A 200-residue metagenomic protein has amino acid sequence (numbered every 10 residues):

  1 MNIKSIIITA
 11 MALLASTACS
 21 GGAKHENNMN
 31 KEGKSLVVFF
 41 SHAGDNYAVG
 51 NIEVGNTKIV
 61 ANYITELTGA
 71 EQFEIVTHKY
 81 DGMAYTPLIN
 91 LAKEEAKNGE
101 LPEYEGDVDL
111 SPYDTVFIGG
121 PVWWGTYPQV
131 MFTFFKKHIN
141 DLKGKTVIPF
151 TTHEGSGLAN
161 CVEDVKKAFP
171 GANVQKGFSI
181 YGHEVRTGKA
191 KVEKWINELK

Functional and structural regions predicted by a protein language model:
M1-N28: Bacterial Sec-dependent N-terminal signal peptides
S20-Y113, K191-K200: N-terminal beta1-alpha1-beta2 submodule of the flavodoxin-like/Rossmannoid cofactor-binding fold
L36-F39, Q72-E74, V116-G119, I148-T151 (+1 more regions): Structural recognition of the beta-strand scaffold that forms the well-ordered cores of secreted hydrolase catalytic
H42-D45, T77-D81, V122-T126, H153-L158 (+1 more regions): Solvent-exposed loop/turn segments at secondary-structure junctions within structured extracellular/periplasmic domains
V54, K58, N62, P128 (+2 more regions): Short, surface-exposed alpha-helical segments at coil->helix boundaries
M83-G171: Helix-loop-strand module that forms the ligand-binding subsite of alpha/beta enzymes
T152-F169, N173-K191, L199: Contiguous ligand/interfacial binding patches
